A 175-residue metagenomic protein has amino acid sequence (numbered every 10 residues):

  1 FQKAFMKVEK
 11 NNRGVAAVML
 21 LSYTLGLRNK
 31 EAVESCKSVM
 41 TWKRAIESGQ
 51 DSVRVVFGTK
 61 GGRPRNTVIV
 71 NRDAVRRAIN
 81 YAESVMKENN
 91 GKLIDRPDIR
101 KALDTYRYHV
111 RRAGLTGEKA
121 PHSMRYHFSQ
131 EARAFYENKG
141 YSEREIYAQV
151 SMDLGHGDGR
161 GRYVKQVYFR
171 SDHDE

Functional and structural regions predicted by a protein language model:
F1-N29, Y147: Basic, Lys/Arg- and aromatic-enriched nucleic-acid-binding interface segment
V8-N12, I46, Y141: Short helix-capping and inter-helix turn/linker motifs at the boundaries of alpha-helical repeat units
G14, L27-R28, R65-N66, A78 (+1 more regions): Short, cationic motifs built from Arg/Lys/His that form the positively charged side of catalytic pockets
L20, R125-G157, D174: C-terminal catalytic core of tyrosine-transesterase DNA break-rejoin enzymes
E34-R77: Conserved tyrosine-mediated DNA breakage-rejoining catalytic core shared by Y-recombinases
V39-K43, G155-Y163: Short, basic interhelical loop/turn and adjoining N-cap of the next helix at nucleic-acid- or acidic-partner-contacting
V70-R133: Active-site/catalytic core of tyrosine-dependent DNA strand-transfer enzymes
R160-H173: Major-groove recognition helix of helix-turn-helix-like DNA-binding domains
